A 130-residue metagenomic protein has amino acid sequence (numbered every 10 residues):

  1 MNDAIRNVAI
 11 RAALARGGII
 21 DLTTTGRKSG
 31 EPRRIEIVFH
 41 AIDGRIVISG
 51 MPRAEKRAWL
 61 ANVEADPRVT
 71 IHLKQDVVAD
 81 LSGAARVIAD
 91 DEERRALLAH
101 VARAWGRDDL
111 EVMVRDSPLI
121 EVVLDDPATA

Functional and structural regions predicted by a protein language model:
M1-R16: Extreme N-terminal tail/first-helix region
D3, G30-E31, D91: Short alpha-helical segments used as structural interaction elements across diverse proteins
R6-A9, R34-I35, R107-D108: A generic local structural motif
R11, G26-K28, K74, E111: Residues embedded in well-ordered secondary-structure elements
G17-M51: Short beta-strand segments
R53-D126: Short, structured beta-strand-loop surface elements
A128-A130: Short helix-loop capping/hinge motifs at secondary-structure junctions, enriched in acidic/polar residues
